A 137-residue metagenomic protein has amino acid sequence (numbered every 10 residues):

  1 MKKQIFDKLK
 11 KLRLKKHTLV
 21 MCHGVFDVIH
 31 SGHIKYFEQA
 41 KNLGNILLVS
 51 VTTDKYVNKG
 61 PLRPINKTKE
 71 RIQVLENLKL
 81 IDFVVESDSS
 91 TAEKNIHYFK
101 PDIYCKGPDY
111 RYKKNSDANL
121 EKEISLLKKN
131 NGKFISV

Functional and structural regions predicted by a protein language model:
M1-V137: Nucleotidyltransferase catalytic core that binds NTPs
